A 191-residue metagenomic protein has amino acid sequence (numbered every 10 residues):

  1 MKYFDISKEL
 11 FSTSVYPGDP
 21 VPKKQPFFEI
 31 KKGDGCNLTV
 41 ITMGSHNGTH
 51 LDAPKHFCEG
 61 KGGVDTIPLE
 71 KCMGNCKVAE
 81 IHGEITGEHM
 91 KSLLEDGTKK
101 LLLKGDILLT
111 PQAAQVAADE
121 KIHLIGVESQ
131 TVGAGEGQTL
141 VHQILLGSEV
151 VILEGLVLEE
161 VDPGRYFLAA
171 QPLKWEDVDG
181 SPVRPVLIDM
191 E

Functional and structural regions predicted by a protein language model:
M1-E191: Active-/binding-site microenvironments in catalytic and ligand-binding cores
